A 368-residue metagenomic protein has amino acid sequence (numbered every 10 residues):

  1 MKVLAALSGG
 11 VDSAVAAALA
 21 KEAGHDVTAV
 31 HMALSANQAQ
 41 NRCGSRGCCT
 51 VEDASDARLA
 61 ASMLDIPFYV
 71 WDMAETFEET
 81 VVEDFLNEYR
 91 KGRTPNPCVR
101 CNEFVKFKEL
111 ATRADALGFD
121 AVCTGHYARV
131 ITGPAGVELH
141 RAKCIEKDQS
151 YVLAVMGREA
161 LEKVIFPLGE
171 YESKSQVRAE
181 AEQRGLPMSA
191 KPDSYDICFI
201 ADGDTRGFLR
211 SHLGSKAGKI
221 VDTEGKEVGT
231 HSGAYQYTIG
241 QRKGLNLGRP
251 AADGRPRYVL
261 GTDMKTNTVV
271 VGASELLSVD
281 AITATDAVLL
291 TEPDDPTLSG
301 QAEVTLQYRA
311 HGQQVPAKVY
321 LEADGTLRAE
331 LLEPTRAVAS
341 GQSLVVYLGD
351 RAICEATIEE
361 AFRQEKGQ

Functional and structural regions predicted by a protein language model:
M1-V155, K174-Q176, E182: ATP-dependent adenylation/nucleotidyltransferase module used to activate substrates
V11, C123-Q368: AMP-forming adenylation/ATP pyrophosphatase catalytic core
